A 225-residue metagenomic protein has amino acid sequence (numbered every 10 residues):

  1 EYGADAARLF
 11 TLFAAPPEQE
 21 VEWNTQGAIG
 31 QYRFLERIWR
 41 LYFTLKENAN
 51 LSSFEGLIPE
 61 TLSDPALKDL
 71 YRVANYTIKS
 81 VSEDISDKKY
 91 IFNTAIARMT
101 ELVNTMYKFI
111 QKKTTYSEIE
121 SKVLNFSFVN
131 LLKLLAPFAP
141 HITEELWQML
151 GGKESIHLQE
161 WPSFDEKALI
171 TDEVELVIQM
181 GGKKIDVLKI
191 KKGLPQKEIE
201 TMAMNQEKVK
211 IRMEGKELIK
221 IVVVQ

Functional and structural regions predicted by a protein language model:
E1-K122: Long, charged, mostly alpha-helical binding arms that flank functional sites
E20-T25, Y107-K122, V129-Q225: Basic, alpha-helical terminal appendages of large translation-related enzymes
